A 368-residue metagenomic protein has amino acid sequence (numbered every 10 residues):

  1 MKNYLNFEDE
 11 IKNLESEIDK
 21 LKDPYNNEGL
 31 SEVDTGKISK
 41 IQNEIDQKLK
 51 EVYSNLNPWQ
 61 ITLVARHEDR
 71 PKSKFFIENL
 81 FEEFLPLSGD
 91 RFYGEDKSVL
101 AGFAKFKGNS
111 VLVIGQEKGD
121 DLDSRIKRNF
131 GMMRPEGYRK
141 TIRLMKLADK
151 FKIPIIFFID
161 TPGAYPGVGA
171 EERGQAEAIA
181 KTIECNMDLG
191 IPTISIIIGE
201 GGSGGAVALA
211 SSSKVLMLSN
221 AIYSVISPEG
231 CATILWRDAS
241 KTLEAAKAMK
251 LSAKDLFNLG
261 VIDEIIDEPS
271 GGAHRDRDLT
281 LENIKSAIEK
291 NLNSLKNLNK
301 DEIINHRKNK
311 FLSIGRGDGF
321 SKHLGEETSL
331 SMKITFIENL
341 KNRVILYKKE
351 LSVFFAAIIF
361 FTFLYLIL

Functional and structural regions predicted by a protein language model:
M1-S110, H274, D278-L368: Intrinsically disordered, low-complexity segments enriched in small/flexible residues
K2, I159-E289, N293, N297: Conserved catalytic cores of soluble enzyme domains, especially glycine-rich substrate-binding beta-alpha loops
L14, N57, V113, D160 (+3 more regions): Terminal peptide-recognition signature
I18, E117, A221-I222, E229 (+1 more regions): A broadly conserved detector of short glycine/acidic/proline-rich loop/turn motifs that flank catalytic sites and bind
D34-G36, G137-R139, C231: Short, motif-level signal for alpha-helix interfacial/capping segments enriched in acidic residues and aromatics/proline
S54, N79, E83, E95 (+3 more regions): Glycine-rich beta-alpha loop segments
L63, F103-K105, S110-I114, I156-F158 (+4 more regions): Structured core elements
L87, D123-M133, P166-G169, I191 (+1 more regions): Short, basic, glycine/proline-bearing loop/turn elements
